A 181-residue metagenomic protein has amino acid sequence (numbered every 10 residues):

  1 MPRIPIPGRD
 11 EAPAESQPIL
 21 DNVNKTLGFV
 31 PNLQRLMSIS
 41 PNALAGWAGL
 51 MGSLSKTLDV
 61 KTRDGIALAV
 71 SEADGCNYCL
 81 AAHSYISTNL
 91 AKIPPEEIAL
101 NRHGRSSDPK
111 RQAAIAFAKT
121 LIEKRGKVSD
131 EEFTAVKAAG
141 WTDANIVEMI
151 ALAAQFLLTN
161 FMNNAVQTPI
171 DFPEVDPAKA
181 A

Functional and structural regions predicted by a protein language model:
M1-A181: Hydrophobic alpha-helical segments
